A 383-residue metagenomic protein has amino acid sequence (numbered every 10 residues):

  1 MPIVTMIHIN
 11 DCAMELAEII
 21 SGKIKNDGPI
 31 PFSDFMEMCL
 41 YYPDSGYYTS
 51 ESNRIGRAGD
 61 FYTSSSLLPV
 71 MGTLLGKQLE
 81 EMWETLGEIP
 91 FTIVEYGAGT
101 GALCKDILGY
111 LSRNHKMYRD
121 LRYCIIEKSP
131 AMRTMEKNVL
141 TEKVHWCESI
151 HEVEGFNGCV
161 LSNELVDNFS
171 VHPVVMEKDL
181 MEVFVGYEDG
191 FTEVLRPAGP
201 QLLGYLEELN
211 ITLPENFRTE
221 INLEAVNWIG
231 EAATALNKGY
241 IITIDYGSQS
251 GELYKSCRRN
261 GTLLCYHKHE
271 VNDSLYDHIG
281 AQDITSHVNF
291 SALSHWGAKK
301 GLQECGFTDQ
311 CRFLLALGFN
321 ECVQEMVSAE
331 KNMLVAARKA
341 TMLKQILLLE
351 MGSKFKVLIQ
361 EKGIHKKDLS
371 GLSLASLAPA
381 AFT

Functional and structural regions predicted by a protein language model:
M1-D11, A292: N-terminal amphipathic/basic-hydrophobic helices that include classical n-h-c signal peptides and signal-anchor
I9-Y96, T100-S149, V153-N157, R312 (+3 more regions): Rossmann-like AdoMet
C39, V160, L293: A residue-level signal for conserved active-site and pocket-lining positions in enzyme catalytic cores
M71, V160, D245: Conserved RecA-like P-loop NTPase ATPase core
P130, V166, S248: Short, glycine/acidic-enriched loop or turn micro-motifs at the edges of active sites
R133, F169-S170, G251: Conserved protein kinase catalytic core
L161-L203, S256-Y266: A mobile, often basic/glycine-rich helix-loop segment that functions as the active-site lid/recognition loop
L203-T383: Long, Lys/Arg- and hydrophobic-enriched amphipathic alpha-helices
